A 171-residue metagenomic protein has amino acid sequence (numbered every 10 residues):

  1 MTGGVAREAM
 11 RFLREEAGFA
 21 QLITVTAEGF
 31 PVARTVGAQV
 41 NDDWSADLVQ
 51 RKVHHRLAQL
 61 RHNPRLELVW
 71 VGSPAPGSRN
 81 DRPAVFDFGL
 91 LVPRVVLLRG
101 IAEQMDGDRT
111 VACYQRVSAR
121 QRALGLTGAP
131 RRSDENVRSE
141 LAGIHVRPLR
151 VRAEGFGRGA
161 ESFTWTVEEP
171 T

Functional and structural regions predicted by a protein language model:
M1-A20: Extreme N-terminal tail/first-helix region
A9, V40-N41, L126: General secondary-structure edge motif
A17-V53, A58, L66-V71, S78-G89 (+1 more regions): Short beta-strand segments
G72-P74, R150: Short, flexible active-site-adjacent loop segments at beta-strand->alpha-helix junctions, enriched in small/polar
N80-T171: Charged, gly/pro-rich active-site loop segments
